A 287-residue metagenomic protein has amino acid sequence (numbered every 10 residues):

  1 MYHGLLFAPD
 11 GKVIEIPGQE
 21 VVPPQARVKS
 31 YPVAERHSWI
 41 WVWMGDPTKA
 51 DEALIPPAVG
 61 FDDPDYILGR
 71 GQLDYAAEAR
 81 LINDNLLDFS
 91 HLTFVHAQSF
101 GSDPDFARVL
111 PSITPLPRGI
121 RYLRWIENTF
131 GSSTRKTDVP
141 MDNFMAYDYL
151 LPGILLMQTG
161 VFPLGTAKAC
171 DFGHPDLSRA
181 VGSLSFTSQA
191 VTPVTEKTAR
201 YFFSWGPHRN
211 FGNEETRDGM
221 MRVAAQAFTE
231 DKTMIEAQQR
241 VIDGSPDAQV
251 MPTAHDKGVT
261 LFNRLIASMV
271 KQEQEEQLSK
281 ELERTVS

Functional and structural regions predicted by a protein language model:
M1-I67, F186, S287: Rieske [2Fe-2S] iron-sulfur-binding domain
T48-S287: C-terminal catalytic domain of Rieske-type non-heme iron oxygenases
